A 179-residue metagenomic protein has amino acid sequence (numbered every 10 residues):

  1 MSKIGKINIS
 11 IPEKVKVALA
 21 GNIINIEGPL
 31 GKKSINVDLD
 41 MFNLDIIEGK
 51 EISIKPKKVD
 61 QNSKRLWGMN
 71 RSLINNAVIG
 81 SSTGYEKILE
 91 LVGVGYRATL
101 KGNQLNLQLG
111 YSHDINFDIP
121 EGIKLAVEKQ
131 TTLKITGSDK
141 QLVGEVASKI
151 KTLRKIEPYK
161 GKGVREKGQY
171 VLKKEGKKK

Functional and structural regions predicted by a protein language model:
M1-K179: Ribosome-associated RNA-binding proteins
